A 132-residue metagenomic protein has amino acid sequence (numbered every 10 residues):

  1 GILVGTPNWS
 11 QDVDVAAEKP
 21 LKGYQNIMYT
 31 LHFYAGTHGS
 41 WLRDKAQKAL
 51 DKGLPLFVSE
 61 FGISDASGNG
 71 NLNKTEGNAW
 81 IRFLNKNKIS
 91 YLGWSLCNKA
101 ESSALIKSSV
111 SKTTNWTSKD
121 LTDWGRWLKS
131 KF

Functional and structural regions predicted by a protein language model:
G1-S90, W94-N98, S103-K131: Extracellular glycoside hydrolase catalytic/binding regions
